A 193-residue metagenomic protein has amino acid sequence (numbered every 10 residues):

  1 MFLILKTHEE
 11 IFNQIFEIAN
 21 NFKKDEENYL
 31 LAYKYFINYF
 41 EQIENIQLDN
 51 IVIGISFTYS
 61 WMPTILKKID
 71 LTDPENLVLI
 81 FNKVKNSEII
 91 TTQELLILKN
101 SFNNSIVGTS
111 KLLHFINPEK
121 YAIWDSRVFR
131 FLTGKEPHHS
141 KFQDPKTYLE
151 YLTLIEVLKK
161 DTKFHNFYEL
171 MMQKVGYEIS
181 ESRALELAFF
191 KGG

Functional and structural regions predicted by a protein language model:
M1-K34, L48-V52, D125-G193: C-terminal accessory module of base-excision DNA glycosylases/AP lyases that mediates lesion recognition and DNA
L5-I97: Long, highly charged, low-complexity intrinsically disordered interaction regions that mediate electrostatic DNA/RNA
T91-E94, G108, W124: Amphipathic alpha-helical interface surfaces
T109-H114: Short hydrophobic alpha-helical segments that form membrane-spanning helices or hydrophobic packing faces of helical
F115-A122: Catalytic Zn2+-binding segment of zinc metalloproteases
